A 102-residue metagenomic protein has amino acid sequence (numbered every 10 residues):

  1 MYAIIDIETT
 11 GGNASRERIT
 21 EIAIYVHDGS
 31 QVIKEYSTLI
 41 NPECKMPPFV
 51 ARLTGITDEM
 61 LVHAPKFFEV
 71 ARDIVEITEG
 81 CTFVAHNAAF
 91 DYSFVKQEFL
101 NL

Functional and structural regions predicted by a protein language model:
M1-L102: Conserved non-catalytic scaffold segment of RNase H-like nuclease domains
